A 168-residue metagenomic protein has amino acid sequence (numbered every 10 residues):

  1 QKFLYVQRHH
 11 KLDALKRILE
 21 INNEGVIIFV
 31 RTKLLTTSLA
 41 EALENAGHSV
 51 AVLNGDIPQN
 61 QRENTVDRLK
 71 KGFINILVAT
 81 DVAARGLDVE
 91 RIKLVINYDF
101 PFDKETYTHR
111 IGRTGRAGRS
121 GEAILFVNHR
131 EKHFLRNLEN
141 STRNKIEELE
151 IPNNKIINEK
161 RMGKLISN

Functional and structural regions predicted by a protein language model:
Q1-N168: Conserved helicase RecA-like core
